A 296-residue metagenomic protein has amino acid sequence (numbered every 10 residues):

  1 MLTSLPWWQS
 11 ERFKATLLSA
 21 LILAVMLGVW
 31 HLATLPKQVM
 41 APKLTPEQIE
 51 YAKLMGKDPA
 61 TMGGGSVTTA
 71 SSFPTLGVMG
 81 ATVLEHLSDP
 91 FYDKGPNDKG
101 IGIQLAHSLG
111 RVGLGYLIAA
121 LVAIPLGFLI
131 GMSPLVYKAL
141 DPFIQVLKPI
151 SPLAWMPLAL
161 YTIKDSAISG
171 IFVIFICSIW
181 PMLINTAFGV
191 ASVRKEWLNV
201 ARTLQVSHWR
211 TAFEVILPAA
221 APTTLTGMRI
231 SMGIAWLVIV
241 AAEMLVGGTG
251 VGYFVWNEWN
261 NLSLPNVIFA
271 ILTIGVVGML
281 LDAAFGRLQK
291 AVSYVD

Functional and structural regions predicted by a protein language model:
M1-I22, P42-T45, A283-D296: Transmembrane alpha-helical segments of polytopic membrane transport and secretion proteins
S4-P6, Q38-L117: Periplasmic/extracellular loop-to-transmembrane helix junction in inner-membrane transport proteins
I103, H107-R111, Y161-M182, A220 (+1 more regions): Loop-to-helix entry region at the N-terminal start of transmembrane alpha-helices in multi-pass membrane transporters
L114-I144: Transmembrane-helix boundary motif in ABC transporter permease subunits
G131, D141-P181, A187-G189: Generic hydrophobic transmembrane alpha-helix motif, especially the helices
I176, W209-A241, F269, T273 (+1 more regions): Transmembrane alpha-helices
P181-M228, V255: Short cytoplasmic-facing helical segments at TM-TM junctions of multi-pass membrane proteins
A191, F269-D296: C-terminal transmembrane helix and the adjacent membrane-cytosol boundary/short C-terminal tail of inner/organellar
